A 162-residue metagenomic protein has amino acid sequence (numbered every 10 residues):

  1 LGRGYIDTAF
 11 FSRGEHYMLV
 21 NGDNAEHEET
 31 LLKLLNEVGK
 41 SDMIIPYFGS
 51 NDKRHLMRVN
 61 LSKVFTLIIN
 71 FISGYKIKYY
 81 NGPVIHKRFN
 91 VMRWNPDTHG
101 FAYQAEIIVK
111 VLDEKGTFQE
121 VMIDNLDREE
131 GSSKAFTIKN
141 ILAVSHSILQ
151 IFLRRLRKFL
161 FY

Functional and structural regions predicted by a protein language model:
L1-F11, H16, E28-F101, R128-I138 (+1 more regions): Acceptor/aglycone-binding surface of glycosyltransferases and processive sugar-polymer synthases
N24-E26: Acidic metal-phosphate-binding loop of nucleotide-sugar-dependent transferases
S62, M92, E114, K158-F159: General helical structural elements
Y75, T98-H99, V109-L126: Catalytic donor-sugar/metal-binding loop of nucleotide-sugar-dependent glycosyltransferases
I85, M92-P96, V109, E120 (+1 more regions): Short linear elements at protein peripheries
E106: Cell-envelope/extracellular polymer assembly enzymes that use nucleotide-activated donors
K115-Y162: C-terminal catalytic/acceptor-binding lobe
